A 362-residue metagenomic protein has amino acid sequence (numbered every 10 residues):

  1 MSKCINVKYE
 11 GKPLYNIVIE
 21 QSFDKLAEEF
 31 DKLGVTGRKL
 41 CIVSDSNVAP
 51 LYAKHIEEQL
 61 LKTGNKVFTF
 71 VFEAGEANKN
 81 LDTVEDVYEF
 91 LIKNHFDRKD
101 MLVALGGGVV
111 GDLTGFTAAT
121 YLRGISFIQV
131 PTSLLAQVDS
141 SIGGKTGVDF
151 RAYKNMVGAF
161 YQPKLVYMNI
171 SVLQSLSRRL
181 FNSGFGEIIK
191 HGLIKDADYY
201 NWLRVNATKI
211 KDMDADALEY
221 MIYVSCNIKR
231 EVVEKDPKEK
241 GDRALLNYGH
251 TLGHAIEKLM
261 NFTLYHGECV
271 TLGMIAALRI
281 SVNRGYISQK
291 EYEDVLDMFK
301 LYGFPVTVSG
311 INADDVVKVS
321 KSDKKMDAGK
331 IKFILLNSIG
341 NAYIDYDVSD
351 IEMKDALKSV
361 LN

Functional and structural regions predicted by a protein language model:
M1-M101: ATP/NTP phosphate-donor binding region
K3-I5, I188, Y286-N362: C-terminal charged capping/lid subdomain of soluble metabolic enzymes
Y88-L105, T114-Q129: Non-catalytic interfacial helical region
H95-D97, T120-Y121, D149-F150, V157-Y161 (+3 more regions): Solvent-exposed alpha-helices and their adjacent loops that cap or buttress functional pockets in soluble metabolic
V109-F116, Q137-V138, A255: Short glycine/serine/threonine-rich phosphate/pyrophosphate-binding segments that cradle anionic phosphate groups
F116-K209: A glycine/threonine-rich phosphate-anchoring loop and its flanking beta-alpha core in nucleotide/phosphate-binding
N201, N206-D314: Active-site segments that bind and position negatively charged phosphate/pyrophosphate groups
